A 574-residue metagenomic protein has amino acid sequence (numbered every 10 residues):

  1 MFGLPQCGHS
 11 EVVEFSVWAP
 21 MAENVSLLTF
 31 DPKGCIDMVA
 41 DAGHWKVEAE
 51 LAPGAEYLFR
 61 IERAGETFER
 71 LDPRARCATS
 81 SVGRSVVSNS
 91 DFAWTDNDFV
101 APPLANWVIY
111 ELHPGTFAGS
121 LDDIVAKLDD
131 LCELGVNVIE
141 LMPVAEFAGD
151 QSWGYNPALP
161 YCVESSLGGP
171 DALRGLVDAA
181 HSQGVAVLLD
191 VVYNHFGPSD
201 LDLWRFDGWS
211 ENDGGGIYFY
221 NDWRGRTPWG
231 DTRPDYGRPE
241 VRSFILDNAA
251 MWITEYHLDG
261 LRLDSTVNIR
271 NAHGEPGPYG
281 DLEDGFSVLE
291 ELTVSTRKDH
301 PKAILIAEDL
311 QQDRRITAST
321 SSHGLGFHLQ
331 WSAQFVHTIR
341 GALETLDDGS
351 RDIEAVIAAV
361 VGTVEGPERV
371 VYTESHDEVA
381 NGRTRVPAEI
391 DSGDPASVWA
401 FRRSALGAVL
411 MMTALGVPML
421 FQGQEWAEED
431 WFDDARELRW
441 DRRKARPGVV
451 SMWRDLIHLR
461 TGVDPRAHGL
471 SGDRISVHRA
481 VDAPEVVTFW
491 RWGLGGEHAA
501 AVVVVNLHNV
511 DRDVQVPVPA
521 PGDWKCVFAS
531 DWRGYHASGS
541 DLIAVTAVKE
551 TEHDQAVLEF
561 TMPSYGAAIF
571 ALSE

Functional and structural regions predicted by a protein language model:
M1-E14, C35-E111, T116-G119, D123 (+2 more regions): The feature marks proteins involved in alpha-glucan
V17, F59, L112, L131 (+13 more regions): Conserved, mostly hydrophobic/aromatic
W18-N24, P519-G522: Short proline/glycine-enriched turn/loop motifs at strand-loop junctions of beta-rich domains
A19, P53-E56, I543-E574: C-terminal beta-strand-rich structural cap/linker in extracellular carbohydrate-active enzymes
A55, T293-V294, D441-V477, G566: Aromatic- and carboxylate-lined catalytic core of secreted/periplasmic carbohydrate-active enzymes
R76, S80, H257, A272-D433 (+5 more regions): Conserved alpha/beta catalytic core and glycan-binding cleft of carbohydrate-active enzymes
A78-T79, T95-L104, I109, H113-L258 (+2 more regions): Substrate-binding/active-site clefts of carbohydrate-active enzymes
L438, A445-V450, L456-H458, V463 (+1 more regions): C-terminal accessory region downstream of the catalytic core in glycan-modifying enzymes
